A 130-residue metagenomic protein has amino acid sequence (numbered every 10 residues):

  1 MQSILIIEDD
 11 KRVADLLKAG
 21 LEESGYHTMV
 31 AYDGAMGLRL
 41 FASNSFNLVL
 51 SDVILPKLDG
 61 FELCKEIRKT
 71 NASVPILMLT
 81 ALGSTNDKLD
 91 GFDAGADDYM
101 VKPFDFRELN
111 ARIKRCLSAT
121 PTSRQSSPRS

Functional and structural regions predicted by a protein language model:
S3, R115-S130: Short, Lys/Arg-enriched segments at the junction into DNA-binding effector domains of transcriptional regulators
L5, V30-L48: Acidic, metal-coordinating helix/loop segments flanking the phosphotransfer/catalytic sites of two-component signaling
E8: Conserved acidic carboxylate
D15-E23: Charged docking surfaces used in two-component/phosphorelay signaling
D33, D59-E62: Acidic catalytic/metal-coordinating carboxylates
D52, T80: Active-site residues of response regulator receiver
F61-A72: Short amphipathic alpha-helix used as the core "switch/output" element in two-component signaling
